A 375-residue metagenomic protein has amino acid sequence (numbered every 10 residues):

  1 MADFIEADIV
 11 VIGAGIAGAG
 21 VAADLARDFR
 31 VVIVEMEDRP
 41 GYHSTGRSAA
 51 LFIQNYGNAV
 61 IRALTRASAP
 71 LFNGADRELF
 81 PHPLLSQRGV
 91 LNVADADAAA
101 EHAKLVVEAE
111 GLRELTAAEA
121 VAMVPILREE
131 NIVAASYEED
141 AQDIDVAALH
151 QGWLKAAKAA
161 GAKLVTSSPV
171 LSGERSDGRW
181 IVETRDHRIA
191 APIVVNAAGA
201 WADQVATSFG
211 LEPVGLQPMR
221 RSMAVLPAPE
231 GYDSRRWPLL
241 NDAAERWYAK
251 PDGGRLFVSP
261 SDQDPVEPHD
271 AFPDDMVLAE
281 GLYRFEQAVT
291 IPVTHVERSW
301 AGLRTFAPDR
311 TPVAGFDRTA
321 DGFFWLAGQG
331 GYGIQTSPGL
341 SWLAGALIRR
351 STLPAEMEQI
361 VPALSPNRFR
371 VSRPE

Functional and structural regions predicted by a protein language model:
D3-G15, V32: Beta1/beta-strand and adjacent pyrophosphate-binding region of the FAD-binding site in flavoprotein oxidoreductases
A26-T45: Glycine-rich FAD pyrophosphate-binding loop
G41, H187-R236: Central helical "cap/lid" subdomain
A49-M123, R246-W247, L282-F285: Dinucleotide-binding Rossmann-like beta1-alpha1 core, especially the glycine-rich loop that anchors the ADP
G74, S86, V93-A160, V165-T166 (+1 more regions): Flavin (FAD/FMN) cofactor-binding and adjacent substrate-gating region of FAD-dependent oxidoreductase domains
L171-I189: Conserved beta-strand-loop-beta-strand element in the redox core of flavoprotein oxidoreductases
P213, P229-G322: Active-site lid/adjacent beta-loop-alpha segment flanking the redox-cofactor pocket in flavoenzymes
Q287-E375: C-terminal catalytic lobe of FAD-dependent flavoproteins
